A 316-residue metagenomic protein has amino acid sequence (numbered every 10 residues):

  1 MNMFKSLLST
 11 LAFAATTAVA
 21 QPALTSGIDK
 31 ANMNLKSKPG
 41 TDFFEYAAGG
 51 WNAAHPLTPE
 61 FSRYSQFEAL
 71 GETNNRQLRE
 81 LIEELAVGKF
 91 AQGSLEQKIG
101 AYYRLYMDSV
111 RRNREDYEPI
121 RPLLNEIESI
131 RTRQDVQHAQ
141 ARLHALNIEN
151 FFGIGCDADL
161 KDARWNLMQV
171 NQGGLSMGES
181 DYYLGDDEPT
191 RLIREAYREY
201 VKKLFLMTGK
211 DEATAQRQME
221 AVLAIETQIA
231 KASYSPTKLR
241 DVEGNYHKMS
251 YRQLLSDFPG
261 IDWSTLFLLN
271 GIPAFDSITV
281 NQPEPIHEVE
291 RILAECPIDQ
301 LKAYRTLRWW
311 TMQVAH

Functional and structural regions predicted by a protein language model:
M1-L8: Bacterial N-terminal signal peptides that target proteins for export
S9-T16: Bacterial N-terminal signal peptides
A18-T25: Boundary at the C-terminal end of the N-terminal hydrophobic targeting segment
S26-K30: N-terminal post-signal-peptidase region of extra-cytosolic proteins
L35-A53, R191-M207: K/E-rich alpha-helical interaction surfaces of small helical-bundle regulatory domains
S37-T41, Y46-M107: Active-site-surrounding "flap" and adjacent substrate/cofactor-binding loops of secreted or lumenal enzymes, prototyped
E84-H316: Noncatalytic, helix-rich "gating/capping" subdomain that lines the substrate-entry/channel surface of large enzyme
